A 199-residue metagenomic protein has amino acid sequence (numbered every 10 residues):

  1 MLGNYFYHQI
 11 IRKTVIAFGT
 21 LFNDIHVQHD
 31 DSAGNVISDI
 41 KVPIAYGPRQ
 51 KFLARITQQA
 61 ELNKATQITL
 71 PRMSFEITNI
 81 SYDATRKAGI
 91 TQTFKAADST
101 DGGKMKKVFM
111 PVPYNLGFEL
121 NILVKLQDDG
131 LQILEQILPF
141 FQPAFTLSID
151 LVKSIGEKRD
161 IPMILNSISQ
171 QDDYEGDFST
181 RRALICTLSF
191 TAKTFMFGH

Functional and structural regions predicted by a protein language model:
M1-Q92: Small/polar-rich, solvent-exposed N-terminal microdomains that initiate assembly or binding
K13, A17, D129-F140: Short, well-ordered alpha-helical segments
D30-D31, A84-R86, Q127-L134, T146-D150: Short, solvent-exposed secondary-structure capping/transition elements
I68, R72, Y114-N115, S189: Elongated alpha-helical scaffolds
A96-K106: Short acidic (Asp/Glu) patches
K104, M110-V112, Q132, P139-H199: Acidic-leaning, charged glycine-interspersed low-complexity segments
F109-I122: Glycine-rich, often proline-containing surface loops adjacent to acidic residues and nearby aromatics that form
L120-G130, M196: A generic structural motif
